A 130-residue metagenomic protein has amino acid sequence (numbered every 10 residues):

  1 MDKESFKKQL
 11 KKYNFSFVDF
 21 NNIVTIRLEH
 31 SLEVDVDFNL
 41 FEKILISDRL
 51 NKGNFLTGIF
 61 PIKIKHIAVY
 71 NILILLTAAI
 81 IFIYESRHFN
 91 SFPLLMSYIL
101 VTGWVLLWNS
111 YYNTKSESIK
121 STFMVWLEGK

Functional and structural regions predicted by a protein language model:
M1-L40: N-terminal, intrinsically disordered, low-complexity segments that immediately precede the first transmembrane helix
D2, S16, D37-N39, N54 (+3 more regions): Serine/threonine-rich low-complexity intrinsically disordered regions
D2-K7, Y111-K130: Cytosolic juxtamembrane segments of membrane proteins
N14, N21-N22, N39, N51-N54 (+4 more regions): Detector for Asparagine
V18-T25, F89-I99, G129-K130: Short glycine-rich, low-complexity/disordered patches
D35-H66: Intrinsically disordered, low-complexity regulatory segments enriched in Ser/Thr/Pro and charged residues
G58-S121: Alpha-helical transmembrane spans
